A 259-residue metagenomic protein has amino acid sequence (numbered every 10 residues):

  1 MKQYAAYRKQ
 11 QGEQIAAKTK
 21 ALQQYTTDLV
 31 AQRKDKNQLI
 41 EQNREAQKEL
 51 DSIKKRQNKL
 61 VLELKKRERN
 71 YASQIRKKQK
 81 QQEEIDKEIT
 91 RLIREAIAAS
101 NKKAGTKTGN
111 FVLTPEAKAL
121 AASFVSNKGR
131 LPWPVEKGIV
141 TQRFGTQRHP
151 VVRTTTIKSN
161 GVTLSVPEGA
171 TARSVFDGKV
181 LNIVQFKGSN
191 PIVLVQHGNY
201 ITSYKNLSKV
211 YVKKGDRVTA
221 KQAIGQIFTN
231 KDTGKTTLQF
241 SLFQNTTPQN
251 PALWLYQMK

Functional and structural regions predicted by a protein language model:
M1-V61, K65: Amphipathic alpha-helical segments with strong coiled-coil propensity and their capping/boundary positions
E41-F144, R148-V151: Hydrophobic packing segments in regular secondary structure
L113-K128, T141-S174, H197-G198, L242-Q244: Short glycine/threonine/proline-enriched tight-turn/helix- or strand-capping micro-motif at secondary-structure
K128, V135, I157-G161, V175 (+2 more regions): Extracytoplasmic
W133-Q142, A170-V180, K221: Generic structural motif
R143, I183-V184, I227-N230: Residue-level recognition of beta-strand microenvironments
S174-K209: Zn2+-dependent peptidoglycan hydrolase active-site motif and core
V193-Q196, K214-K259: Conserved, short, structured surface segments that act as functional micro-motifs
